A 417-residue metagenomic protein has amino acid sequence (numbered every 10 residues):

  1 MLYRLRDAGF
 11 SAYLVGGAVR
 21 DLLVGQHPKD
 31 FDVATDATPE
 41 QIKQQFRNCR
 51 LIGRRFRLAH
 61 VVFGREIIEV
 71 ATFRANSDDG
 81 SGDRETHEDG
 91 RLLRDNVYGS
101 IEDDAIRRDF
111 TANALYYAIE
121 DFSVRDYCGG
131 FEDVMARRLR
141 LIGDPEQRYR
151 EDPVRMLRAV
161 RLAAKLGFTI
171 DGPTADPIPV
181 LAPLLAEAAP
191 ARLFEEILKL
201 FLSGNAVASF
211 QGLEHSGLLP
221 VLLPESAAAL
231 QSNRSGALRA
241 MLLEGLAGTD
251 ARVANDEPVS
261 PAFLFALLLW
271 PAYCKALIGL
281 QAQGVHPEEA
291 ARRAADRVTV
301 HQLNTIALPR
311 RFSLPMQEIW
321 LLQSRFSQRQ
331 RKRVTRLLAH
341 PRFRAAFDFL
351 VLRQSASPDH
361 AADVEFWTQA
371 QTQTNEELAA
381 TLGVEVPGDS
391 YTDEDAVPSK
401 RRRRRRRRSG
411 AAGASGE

Functional and structural regions predicted by a protein language model:
M1-E417: Catalytic cores of the polymerase beta-like nucleotidyltransferase superfamily and closely associated nucleotide
